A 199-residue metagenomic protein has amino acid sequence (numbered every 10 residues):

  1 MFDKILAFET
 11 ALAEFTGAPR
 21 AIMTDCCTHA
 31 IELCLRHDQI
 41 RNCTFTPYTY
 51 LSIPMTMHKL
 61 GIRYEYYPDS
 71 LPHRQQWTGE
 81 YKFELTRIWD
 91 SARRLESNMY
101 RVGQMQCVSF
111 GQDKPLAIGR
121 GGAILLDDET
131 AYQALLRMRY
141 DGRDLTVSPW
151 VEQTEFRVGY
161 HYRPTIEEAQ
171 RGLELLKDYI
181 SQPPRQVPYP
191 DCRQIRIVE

Functional and structural regions predicted by a protein language model:
M1-H29, Q186-E199: Conserved N-terminal alpha-helix of the aminotransferase class I/II PLP-enzyme fold
A18-A21, R41-N42, G121: Short active-site oxyanion
M23, F45, I124: Conserved SAM-binding loop
D25-T28, P47, E129: Alpha-helix N-cap/helix-start capping motif
A30-L35, M57, G122, G172: Buried hydrophobic packing segments
L33-N98: PLP-dependent aminotransferase-like
L95-S97, V102-E199: Active-site region of PLP-dependent enzymes
